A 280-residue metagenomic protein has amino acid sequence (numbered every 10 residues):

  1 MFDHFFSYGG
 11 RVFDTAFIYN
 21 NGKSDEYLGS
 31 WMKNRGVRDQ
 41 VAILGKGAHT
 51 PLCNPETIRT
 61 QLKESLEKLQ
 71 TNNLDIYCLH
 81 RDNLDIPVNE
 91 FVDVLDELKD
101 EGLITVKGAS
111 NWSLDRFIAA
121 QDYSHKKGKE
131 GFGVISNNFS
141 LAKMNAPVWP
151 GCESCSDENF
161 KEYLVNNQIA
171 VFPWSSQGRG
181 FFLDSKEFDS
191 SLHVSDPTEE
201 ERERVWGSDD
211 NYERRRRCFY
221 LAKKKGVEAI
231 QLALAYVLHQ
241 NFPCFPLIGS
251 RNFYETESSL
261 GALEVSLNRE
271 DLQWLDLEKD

Functional and structural regions predicted by a protein language model:
M1-F5, C53-L69, F117-D122: Short, acidic/polar
M1-V41, D100: N-terminal binding-site loop/beta-alpha segment at the start of enzyme catalytic domains that lines or forms
F13, L74, K107: Glycine-centered flexible beta-alpha turn that most often forms the glycine-rich phosphate-binding loop
D14-T15, G45, P173, I248: Hydrophobic residues in well-ordered beta-strands that form the structural core
A16-D25, T50-E56, D82-P87, L114-F117 (+1 more regions): Acidic-and-aromatic substrate-binding clefts and catalytic sites of carbohydrate-active enzymes
D39-T50, I135-F139: A short, structured active-site edge motif that brings together acidic residues
L66-P87: Active-site groove signature of glycoside hydrolases
I86-D280: Beta/alpha (TIM)-barrel catalytic core signal, keyed to glycine-rich beta->alpha loops juxtaposed to Asp/Glu that bind
